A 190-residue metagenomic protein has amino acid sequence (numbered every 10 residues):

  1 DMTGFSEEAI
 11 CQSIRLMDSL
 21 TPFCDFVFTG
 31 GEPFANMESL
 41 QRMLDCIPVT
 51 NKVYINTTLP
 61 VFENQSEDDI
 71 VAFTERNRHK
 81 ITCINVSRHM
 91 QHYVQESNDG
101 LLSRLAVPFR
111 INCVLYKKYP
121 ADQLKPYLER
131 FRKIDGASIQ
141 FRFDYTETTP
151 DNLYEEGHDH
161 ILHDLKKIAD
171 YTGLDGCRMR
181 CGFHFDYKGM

Functional and structural regions predicted by a protein language model:
D1-E8, T21-N36, V49-Q65, R78-S97 (+2 more regions): Core AdoMet radical
M2-Q12, E156-H160: Alpha-helix N-cap and loop-to-helix initiation/capping positions
I10-I14, Q65-T74, P120-E129: Short, acidic/polar
M17-L20, L44-P48, I70-H79, S97-A106 (+1 more regions): Acidic (Asp/Glu)-rich catalytic clusters
L20-T21, M179: Generic hydrophobic-segment detector
E38-L40: Acidic donor-diphosphate engagement hotspot in glycosyltransferases and nucleotidyltransferases that stabilizes
S87-M190: Radical SAM enzyme [4Fe-4S]-AdoMet core and its adjacent flexible, acidic and glycine-rich loops/tails across
